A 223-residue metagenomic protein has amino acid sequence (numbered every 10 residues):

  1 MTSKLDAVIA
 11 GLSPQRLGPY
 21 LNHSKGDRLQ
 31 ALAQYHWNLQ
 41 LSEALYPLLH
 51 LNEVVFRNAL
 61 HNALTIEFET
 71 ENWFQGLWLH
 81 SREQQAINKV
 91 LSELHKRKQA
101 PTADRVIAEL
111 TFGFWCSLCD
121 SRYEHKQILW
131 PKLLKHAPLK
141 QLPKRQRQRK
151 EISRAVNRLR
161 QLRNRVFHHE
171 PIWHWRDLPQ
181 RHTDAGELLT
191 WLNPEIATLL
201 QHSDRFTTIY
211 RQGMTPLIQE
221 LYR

Functional and structural regions predicted by a protein language model:
M1-P179, T183-R223: Amphipathic alpha-helical interface elements
